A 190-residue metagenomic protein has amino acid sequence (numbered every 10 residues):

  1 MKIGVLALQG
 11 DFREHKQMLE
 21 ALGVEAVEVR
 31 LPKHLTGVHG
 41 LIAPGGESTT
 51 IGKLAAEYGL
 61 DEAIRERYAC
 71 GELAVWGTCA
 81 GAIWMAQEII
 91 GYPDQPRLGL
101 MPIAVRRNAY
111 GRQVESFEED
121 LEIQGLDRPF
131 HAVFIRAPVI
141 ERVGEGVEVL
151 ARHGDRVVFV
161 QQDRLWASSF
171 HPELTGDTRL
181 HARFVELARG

Functional and structural regions predicted by a protein language model:
M1-A69, T178-G190: N-terminal beta1-alpha1 cap of cysteine-dependent amidohydrolase-like domains
L8, A80, F170: Cofactor-binding loop segments of dinucleotide-utilizing enzymes, especially the Rossmann-like FAD- and NAD(P)+-binding
F12, L35, W84, G91 (+3 more regions): Flexible, glycine-rich phosphate/dinucleotide-binding loops and adjacent beta-alpha linkers at cofactor/substrate
A26-V27, V75, L165: Hydrophobic anchor at the start of a short beta-strand that flanks the dinucleotide cofactor-binding loop
V38, G71-L73, Q95-P96, P129-F130 (+2 more regions): Short coil/turn connectors at secondary-structure junctions
A43, G77, S168: Redox-cofactor binding/interface segments in oxidoreductases and associated redox assembly factors
S48-E122: Cysteine-nucleophile active-site neighborhood
R107-G190: Amide-donor transfer/coupling interface in amidating biosynthetic enzymes
